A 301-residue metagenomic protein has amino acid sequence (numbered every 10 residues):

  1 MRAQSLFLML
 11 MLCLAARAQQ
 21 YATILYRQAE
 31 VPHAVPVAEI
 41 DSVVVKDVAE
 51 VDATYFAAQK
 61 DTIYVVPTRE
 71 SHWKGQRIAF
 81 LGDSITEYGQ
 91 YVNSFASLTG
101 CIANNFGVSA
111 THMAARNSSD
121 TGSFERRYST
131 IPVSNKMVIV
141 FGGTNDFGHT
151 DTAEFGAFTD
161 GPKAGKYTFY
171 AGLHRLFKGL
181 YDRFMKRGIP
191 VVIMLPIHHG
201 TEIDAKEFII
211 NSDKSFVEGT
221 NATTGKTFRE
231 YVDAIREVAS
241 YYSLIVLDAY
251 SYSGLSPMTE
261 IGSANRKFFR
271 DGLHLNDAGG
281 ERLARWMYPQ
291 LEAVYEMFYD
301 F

Functional and structural regions predicted by a protein language model:
R2-M9: Sec-dependent signal peptide recognition, specifically the positively charged N-region followed immediately by
L10, A15-A22, E30-L81, I85-N93 (+4 more regions): N-terminal secretory targeting modules
H72-A171: Conserved SGNH/GDSL esterase-like catalytic core that processes O-acyl groups on lipids and polysaccharides
Y128, L173-Y181, V232: Generic structural signal for well-ordered alpha-helices, preferentially at hydrophobic/aromatic core positions
I139-G143, P190-M194, F228: Conserved, well-ordered alpha-helix/loop/beta-strand core segments that scaffold catalytic motifs
F184-P190: A short helix->loop->beta-strand "cap" motif at the edges of active sites that frequently abuts
H198-F301: Catalytic His-Asp segment of secreted/periplasmic serine-dependent ester chemistry enzymes
